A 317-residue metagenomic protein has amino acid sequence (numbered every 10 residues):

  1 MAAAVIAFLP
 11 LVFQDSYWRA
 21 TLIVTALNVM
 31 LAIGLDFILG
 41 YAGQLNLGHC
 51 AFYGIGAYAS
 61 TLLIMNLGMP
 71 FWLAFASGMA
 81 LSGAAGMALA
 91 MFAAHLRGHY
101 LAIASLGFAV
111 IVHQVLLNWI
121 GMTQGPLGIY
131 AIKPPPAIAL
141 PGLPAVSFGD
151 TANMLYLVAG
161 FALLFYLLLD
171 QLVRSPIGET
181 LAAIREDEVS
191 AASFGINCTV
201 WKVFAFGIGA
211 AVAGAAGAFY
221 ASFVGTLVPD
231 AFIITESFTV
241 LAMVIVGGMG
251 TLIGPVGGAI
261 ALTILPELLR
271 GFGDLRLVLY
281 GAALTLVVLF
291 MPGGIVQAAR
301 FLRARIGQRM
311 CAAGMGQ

Functional and structural regions predicted by a protein language model:
M1-Q317: Transmembrane alpha-helices and adjacent helix-loop boundaries
